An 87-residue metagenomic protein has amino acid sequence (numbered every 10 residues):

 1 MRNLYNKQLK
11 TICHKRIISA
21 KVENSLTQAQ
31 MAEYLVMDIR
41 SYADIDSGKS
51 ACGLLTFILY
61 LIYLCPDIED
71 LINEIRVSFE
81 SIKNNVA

Functional and structural regions predicted by a protein language model:
M1-E23: A short, Lys/Arg-rich alpha-helix, primarily the initiator
R2-K7, D44, D70-A87: Short, charged recognition helix plus adjacent turn of helix-turn-helix-like nucleic-acid-binding domains
I18, V22, V36, S47-K49: Residue-level detection of the helix-turn-helix DNA-binding "recognition helix"
V22, E33, I62: Alpha-helical residues within the helix-turn-helix
S25-D44: Short alpha-helical DNA-recognition segment
G53-D70: DNA major-groove recognition helix of helix-turn-helix/homeodomain DNA-binding modules
